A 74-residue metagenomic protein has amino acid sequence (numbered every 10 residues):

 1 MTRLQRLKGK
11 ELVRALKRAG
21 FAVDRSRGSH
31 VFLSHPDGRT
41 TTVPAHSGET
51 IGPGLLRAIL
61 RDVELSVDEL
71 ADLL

Functional and structural regions predicted by a protein language model:
M1-R27, R39: N-terminal first-folded block
T2-Q5, T41, E49, A58: Flexible, active-site-adjacent loop/turn segments at secondary-structure boundaries
V23-G54: A short, structured beta-strand/loop element
G48-L74: C-terminal structural segments of small proteins and small subunits
